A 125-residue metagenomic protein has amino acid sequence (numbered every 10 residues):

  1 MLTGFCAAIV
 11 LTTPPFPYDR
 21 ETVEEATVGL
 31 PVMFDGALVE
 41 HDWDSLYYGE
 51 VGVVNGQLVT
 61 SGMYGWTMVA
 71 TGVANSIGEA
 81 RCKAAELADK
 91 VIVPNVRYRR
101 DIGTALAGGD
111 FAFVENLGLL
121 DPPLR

Functional and structural regions predicted by a protein language model:
M1-R125: Peripheral (often C-terminal) accessory segments that flank ATP-dependent C-N-forming ligase machineries
